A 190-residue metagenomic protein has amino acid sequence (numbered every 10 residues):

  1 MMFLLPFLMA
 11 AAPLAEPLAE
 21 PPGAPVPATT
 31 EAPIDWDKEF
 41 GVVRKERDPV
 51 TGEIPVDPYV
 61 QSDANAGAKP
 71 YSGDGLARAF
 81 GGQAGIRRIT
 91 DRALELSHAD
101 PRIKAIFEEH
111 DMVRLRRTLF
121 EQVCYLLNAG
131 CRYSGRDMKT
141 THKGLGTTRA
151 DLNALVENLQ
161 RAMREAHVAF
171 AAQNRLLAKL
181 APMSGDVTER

Functional and structural regions predicted by a protein language model:
M1-E16: Sec-dependent N-terminal signal peptides
E16-R190: Core of compact, soluble alpha-helical bundle domains
